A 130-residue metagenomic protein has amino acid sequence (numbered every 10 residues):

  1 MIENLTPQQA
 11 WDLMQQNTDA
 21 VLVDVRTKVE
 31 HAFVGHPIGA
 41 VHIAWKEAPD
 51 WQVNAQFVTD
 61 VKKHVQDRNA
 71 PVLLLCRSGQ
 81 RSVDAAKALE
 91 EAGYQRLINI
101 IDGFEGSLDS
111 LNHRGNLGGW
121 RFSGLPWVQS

Functional and structural regions predicted by a protein language model:
M1-V21, K28-P71, S82-S130: Rhodanese-like catalytic fold shared by cysteine-dependent sulfurtransferases and DSP/PTP-type phosphatases
L75: Short, surface-exposed ligand- or partner-binding patches at beta-edge/loop junctions that are enriched in aromatics
